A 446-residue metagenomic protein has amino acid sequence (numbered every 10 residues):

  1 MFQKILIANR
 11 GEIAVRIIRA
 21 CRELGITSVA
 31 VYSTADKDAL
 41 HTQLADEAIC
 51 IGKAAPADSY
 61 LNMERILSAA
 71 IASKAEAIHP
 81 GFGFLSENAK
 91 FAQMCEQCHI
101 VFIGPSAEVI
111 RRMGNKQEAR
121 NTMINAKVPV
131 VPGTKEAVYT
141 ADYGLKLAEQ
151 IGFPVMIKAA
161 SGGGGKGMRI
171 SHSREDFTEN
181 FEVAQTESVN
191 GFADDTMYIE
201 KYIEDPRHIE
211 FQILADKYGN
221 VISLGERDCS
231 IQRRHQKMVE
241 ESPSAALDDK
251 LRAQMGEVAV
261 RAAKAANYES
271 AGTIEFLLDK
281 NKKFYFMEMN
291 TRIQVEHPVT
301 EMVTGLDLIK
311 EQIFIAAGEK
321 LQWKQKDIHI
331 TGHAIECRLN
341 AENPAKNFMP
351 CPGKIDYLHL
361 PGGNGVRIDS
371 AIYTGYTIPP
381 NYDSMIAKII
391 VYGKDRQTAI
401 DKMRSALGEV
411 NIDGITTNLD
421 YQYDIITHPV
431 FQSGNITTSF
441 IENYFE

Functional and structural regions predicted by a protein language model:
M1-N125, V138-K146: ATP-binding N-terminal substructure of ATP-dependent carboxylate-amine bond-forming enzymes
I7-R16, A20-E23, A48, I71-S73 (+5 more regions): ATP-dependent carboxylate activation and anion-phosphoryl transfer catalytic cores that bind Mg-ATP to form
V29, H79, V101-I103, V131 (+3 more regions): Structural detector of well-ordered beta-strand residues that form the stable sheet scaffold of enzyme domains
E47-I49, R111, P129-A137, M168-R169 (+1 more regions): Structural signal for short hydrophobic segments within the conserved structured cores of catalytic domains across
I110-M113, M123, M156, M168 (+1 more regions): Methionine-biased hydrophobic packing positions in alpha-helices, especially within tandem helical repeat solenoids
T122-V131, G152-P154: A polyampholytic, Gly/Pro-enriched intrinsically disordered region
K146-M156: Acidic/histidine-enriched active-site and ligand-binding environments that engage anionic O-linkages
A159: N-terminal nucleotide-binding beta1-loop-alpha1 segment
